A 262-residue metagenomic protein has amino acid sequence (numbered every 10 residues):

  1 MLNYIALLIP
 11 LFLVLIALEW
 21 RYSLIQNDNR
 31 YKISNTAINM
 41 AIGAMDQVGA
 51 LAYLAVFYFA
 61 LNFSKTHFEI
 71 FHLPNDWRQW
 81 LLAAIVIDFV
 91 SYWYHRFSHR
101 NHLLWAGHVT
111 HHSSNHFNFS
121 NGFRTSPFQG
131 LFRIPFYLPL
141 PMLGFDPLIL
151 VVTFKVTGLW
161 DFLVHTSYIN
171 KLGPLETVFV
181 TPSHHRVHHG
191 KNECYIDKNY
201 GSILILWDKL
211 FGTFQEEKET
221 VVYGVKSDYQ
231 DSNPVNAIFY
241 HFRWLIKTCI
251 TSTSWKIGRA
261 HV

Functional and structural regions predicted by a protein language model:
M1, D28-N35, I70-W77, T110-H111: Helix-boundary and loop/linker segments of multi-pass membrane transporters
M1-F12: Hydrophobic transmembrane alpha-helical segments in integral membrane proteins
L11-S23, F57-Y58, A84-V90: Central hydrophobic cores of alpha-helical transmembrane segments in multi-pass inner-membrane proteins across all
A17-A37: Membrane-interface helix-loop junction between the first two transmembrane segments
A44-V56, L73-Q230: Membrane-embedded catalytic scaffold of the fatty acid hydroxylase/desaturase
L61-H72: Membrane-interface helix termini and inter-helical loops of multi-pass transporters
F214, V225-A237, W244-K256: Catalytic adenosine-cofactor/nucleotide-binding cores of aminoacyl-tRNA synthetases and other
I257-V262: Conserved small/polar residues in nucleotide/adenosyl-binding loops
